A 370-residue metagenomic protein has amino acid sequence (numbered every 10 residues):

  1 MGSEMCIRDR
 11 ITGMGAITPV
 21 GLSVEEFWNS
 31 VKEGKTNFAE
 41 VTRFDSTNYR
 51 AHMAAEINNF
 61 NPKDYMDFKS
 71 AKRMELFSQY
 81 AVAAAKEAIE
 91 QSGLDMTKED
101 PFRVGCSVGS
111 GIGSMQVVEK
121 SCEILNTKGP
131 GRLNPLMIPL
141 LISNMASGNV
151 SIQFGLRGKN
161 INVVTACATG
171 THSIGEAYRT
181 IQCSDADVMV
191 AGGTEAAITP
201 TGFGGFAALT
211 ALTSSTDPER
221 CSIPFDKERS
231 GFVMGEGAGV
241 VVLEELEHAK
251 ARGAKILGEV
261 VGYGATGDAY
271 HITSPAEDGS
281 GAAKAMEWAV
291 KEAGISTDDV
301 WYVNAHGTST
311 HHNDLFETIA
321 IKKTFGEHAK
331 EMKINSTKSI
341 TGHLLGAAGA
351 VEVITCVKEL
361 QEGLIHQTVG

Functional and structural regions predicted by a protein language model:
M1-I7: Short, small-residue-biased leader/transition segments that mark boundaries at the very start of proteins
R8-T12, A39, D217-A293, W301-Y302: Condensing-enzyme catalytic core mediating Claisen C-C bond formation in acyl metabolism
I11, E26, K32-T165, T194-F203 (+1 more regions): Conserved beta-ketoacyl condensing-enzyme motif
L22, V117-K120, I174, T199-G205 (+3 more regions): Short acidic, glycine/serine/threonine-rich loops at helix termini
S92-S107, K120-P135, I152-N160, Q182-M189 (+5 more regions): Structural signature of cysteine-dependent C-C bond-forming condensing enzymes
G170: Short conserved active-site loop signatures built around small residues
G193-R229: Phosphate/pyrophosphate-binding betaalpha-module
Y270-G279, T308-F325, L344-V351: Short glycine/threonine-rich loop-to-helix capping motif typified by GTGT followed within a few residues by an Asp-Pro
